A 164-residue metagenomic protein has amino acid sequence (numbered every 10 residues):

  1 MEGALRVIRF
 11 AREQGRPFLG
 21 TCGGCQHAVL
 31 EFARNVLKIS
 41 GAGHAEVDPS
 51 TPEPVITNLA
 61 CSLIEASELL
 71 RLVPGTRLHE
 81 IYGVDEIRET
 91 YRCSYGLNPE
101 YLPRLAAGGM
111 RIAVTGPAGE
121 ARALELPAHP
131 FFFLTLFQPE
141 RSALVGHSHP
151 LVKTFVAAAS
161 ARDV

Functional and structural regions predicted by a protein language model:
M1-T21, R34-V164: Amide-donor transfer/coupling interface in amidating biosynthetic enzymes
G23-C25: Active-site loop->helix "elbow" adjoining a glycine-rich segment at hydrolase catalytic centers
